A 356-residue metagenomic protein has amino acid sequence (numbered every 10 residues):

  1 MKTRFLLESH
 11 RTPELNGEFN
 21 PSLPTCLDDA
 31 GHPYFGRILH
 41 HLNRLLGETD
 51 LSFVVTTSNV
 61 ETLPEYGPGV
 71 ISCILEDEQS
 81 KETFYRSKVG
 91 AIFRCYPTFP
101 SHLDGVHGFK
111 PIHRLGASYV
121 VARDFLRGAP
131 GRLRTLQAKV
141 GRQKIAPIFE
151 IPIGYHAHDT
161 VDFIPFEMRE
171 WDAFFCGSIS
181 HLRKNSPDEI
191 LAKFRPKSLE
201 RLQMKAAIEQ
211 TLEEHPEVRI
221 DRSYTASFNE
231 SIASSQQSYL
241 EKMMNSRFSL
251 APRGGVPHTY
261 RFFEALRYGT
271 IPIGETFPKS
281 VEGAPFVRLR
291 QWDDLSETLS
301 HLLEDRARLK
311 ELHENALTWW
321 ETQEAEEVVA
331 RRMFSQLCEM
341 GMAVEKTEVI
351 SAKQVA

Functional and structural regions predicted by a protein language model:
M1-Y260, G274-K279, G283-A284, E327 (+2 more regions): Nucleotide-sugar donor-binding catalytic core of glycosyltransferases
M244-S246, A265-T270: Conserved donor-binding/catalytic loop of nucleotide-activated donor transferases
F248, E264, H301-E304, T318: Short basic/hydrophobic patches in alpha-helices and adjacent helix-turn junctions that form amphipathic surface motifs
F277-P278, G283, V287, W292-L295 (+1 more regions): Catalytic cores of eukaryotic secretory-pathway lumenal/extracellular enzymes that build and remodel glycoconjugates
Q291-R308: C-terminal "capping" alpha-helix adjacent to the active site of nucleotide-linked donor transferases in cell-envelope
L303-E345: A charged, aromatic-enriched C-terminal amphipathic alpha-helix characteristic of glycosyltransferases across folds
V349-I350, Q354-A356: Extended, composition-driven regions rather than compact fold-specific motifs
